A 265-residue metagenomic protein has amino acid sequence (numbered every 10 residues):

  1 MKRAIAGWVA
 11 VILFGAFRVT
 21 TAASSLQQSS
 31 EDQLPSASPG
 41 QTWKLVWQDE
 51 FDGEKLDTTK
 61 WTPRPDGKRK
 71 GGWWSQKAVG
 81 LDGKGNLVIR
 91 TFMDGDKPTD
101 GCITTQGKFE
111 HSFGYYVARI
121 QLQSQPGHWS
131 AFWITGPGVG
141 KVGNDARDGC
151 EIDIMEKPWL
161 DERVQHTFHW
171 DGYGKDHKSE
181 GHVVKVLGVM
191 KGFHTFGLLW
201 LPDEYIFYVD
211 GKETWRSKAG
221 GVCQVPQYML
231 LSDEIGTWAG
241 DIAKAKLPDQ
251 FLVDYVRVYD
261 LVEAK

Functional and structural regions predicted by a protein language model:
M1-V9: Bacterial N-terminal signal peptides that target proteins for export
W8-R18: Bacterial N-terminal signal peptides
F17-T20, G95: Residue-level detector of alpha-helical segments with a strong bias toward transmembrane helices and their helix-loop
T21-S25: Boundary at the C-terminal end of the N-terminal hydrophobic targeting segment
L26-K265: GH16 jelly-roll
